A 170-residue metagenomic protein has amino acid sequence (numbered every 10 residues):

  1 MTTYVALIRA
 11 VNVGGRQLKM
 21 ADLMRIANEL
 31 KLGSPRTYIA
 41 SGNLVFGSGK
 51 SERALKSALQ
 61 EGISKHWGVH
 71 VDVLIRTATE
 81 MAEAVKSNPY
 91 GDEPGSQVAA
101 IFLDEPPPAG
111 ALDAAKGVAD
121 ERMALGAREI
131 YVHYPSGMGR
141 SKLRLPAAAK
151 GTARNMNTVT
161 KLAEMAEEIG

Functional and structural regions predicted by a protein language model:
T2-S41, V45-G170: Surface-exposed, charge/polar-rich loops and edge strands
